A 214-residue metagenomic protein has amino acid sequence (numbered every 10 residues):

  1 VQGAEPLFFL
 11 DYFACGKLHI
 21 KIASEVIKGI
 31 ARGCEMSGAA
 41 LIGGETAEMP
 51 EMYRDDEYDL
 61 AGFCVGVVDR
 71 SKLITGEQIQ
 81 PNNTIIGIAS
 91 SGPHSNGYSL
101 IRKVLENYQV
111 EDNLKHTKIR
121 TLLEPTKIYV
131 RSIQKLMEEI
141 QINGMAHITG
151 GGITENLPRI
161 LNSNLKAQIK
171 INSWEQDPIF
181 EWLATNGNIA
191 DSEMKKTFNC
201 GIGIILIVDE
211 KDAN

Functional and structural regions predicted by a protein language model:
V1: Active-site cofactor/substrate anionic-group-binding motifs, chiefly glycine- and Lys/Arg-rich phosphate-binding loops
E5-S99: Glycine-rich anion-binding loops of enzyme active sites
K21-A40, Y53-Y58, E111-L123, K127-N214: Glycine-/charge-enriched secondary-structure boundary and capping motifs
Y98-Q109: Short, compositionally biased
